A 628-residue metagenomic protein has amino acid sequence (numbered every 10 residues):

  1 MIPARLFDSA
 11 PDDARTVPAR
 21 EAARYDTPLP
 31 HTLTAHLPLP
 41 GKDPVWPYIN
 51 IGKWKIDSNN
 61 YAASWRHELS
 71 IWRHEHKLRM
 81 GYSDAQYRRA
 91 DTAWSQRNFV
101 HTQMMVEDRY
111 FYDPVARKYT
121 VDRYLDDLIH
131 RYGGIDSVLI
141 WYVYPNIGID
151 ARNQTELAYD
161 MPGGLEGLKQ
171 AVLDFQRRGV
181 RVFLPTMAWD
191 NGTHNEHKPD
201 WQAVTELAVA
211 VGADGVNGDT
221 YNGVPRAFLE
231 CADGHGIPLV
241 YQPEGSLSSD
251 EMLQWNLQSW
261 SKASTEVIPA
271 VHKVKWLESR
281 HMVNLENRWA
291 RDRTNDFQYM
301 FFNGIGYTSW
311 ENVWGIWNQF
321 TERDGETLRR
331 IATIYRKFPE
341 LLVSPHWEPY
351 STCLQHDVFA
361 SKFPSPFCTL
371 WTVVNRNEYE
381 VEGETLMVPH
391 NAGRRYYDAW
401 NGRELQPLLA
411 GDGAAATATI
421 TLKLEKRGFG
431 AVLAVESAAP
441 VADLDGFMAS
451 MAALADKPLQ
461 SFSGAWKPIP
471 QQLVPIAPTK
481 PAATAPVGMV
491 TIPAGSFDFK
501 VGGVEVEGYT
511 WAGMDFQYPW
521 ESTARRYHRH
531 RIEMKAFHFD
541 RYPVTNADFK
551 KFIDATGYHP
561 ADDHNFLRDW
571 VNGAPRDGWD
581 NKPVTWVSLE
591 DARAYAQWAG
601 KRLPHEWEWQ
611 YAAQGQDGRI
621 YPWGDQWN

Functional and structural regions predicted by a protein language model:
I2-D84: N-terminal accessory beta-strand-rich subdomains and adjacent acidic, glycine-rich linkers that precede catalytic cores
G52-K118, W141-P145, K480-P493: An acidic-aromatic substrate-binding cleft motif
D57-S58, S64-R66, G236-T385, H390: Active-site-proximal substrate-binding groove within the catalytic cores of carbohydrate-active enzymes
R123-V143, A210-A213: Catalytic domains of carbohydrate-active enzymes, especially glycoside hydrolases
G148-F297, F301, W314-R323: Aromatic- and carboxylate-enriched substrate-binding clefts and catalytic-loop regions of carbohydrate-active enzymes
V388-E404: Solvent-exposed beta-hairpin/edge-strand motifs
D412-A455: C-terminal beta-strand-rich structural cap/linker in extracellular carbohydrate-active enzymes
A438-W607, Q614-Y621: Extended beta-strand/loop cores of jelly-roll/beta-sandwich
